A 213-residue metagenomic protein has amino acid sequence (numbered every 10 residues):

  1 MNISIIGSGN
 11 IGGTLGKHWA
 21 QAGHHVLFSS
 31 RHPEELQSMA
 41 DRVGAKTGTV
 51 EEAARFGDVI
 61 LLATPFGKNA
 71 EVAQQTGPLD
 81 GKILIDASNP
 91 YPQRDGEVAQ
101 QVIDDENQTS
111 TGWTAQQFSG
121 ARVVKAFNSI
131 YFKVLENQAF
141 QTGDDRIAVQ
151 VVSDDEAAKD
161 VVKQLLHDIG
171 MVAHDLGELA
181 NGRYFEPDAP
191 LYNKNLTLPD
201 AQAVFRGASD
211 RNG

Functional and structural regions predicted by a protein language model:
M1-V43: NAD(P)+-binding Rossmann beta1-loop-alpha1 motif at the extreme N-terminus of oxidoreductases
G23-L27, G57-L61, I147-Q150: Short active-site oxyanion
M39, T109, Q116-V123, Q141-G182 (+2 more regions): Internal alpha-helical scaffold of NAD(P)-dependent oxidoreductase catalytic cores
A40, G44-E97: Rossmann-like NAD(P)-binding element
P65-K68, I130-Y131, D155-E156: Short beta->alpha connector loops
S88-F140: Rossmann-fold NAD(P)-binding glycine/threonine-rich loop
